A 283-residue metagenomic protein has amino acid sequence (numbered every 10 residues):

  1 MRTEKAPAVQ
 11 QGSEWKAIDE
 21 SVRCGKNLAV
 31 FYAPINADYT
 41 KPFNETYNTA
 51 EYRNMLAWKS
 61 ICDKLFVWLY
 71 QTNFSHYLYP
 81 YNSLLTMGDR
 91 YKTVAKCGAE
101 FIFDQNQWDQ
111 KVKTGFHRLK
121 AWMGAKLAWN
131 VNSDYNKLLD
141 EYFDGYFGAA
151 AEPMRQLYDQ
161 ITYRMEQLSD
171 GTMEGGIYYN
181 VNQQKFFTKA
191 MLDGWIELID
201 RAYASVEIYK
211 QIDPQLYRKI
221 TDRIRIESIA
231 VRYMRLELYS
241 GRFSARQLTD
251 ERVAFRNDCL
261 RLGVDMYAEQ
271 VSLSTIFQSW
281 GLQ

Functional and structural regions predicted by a protein language model:
M1-K59, L69: Gly/Pro-rich turn-and-neighbor structural signature
R2-T3, K26, A33, R90 (+3 more regions): Residue-level signal for functionally critical sites in structured catalytic/ligand-binding pockets
K16, G124-Q283: Catalytic domains of carbohydrate-active enzymes that cleave complex glycans
I18, M55, S75, R90 (+4 more regions): Short, flexible coil/linker segments at or flanking structured domains
D19-S21, T93, K120, Q183: Residue-level signal for the start and early helices of compact helical domains
Y32, D38, N48-E152, Q156 (+1 more regions): Structured mid-domain segments that build the active-site/substrate or prosthetic-cofactor binding neighborhood
N44-T46, F74, Y81-S83, Q110 (+6 more regions): Generic preference for flexible, low-structure residues
